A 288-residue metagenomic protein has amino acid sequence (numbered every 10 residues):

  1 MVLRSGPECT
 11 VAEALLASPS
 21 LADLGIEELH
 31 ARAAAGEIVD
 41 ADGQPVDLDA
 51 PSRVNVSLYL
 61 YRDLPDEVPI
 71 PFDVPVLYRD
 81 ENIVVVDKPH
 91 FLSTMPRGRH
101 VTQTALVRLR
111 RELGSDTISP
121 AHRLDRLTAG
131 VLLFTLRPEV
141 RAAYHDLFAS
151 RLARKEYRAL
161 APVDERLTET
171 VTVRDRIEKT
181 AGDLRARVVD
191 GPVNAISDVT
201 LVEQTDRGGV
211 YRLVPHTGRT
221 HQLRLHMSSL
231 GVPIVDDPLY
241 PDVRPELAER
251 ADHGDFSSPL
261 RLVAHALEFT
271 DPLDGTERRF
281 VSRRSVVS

Functional and structural regions predicted by a protein language model:
M1-S288: RNA pseudouridine synthases
